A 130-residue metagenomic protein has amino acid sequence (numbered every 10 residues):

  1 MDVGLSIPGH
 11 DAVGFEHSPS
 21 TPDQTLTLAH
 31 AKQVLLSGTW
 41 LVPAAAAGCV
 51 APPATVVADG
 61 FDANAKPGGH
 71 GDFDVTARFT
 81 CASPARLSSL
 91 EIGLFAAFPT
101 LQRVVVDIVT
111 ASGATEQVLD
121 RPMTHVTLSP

Functional and structural regions predicted by a protein language model:
M1-P130: N-terminal soluble domains immediately following signal/targeting peptides that reside in extracytoplasmic
